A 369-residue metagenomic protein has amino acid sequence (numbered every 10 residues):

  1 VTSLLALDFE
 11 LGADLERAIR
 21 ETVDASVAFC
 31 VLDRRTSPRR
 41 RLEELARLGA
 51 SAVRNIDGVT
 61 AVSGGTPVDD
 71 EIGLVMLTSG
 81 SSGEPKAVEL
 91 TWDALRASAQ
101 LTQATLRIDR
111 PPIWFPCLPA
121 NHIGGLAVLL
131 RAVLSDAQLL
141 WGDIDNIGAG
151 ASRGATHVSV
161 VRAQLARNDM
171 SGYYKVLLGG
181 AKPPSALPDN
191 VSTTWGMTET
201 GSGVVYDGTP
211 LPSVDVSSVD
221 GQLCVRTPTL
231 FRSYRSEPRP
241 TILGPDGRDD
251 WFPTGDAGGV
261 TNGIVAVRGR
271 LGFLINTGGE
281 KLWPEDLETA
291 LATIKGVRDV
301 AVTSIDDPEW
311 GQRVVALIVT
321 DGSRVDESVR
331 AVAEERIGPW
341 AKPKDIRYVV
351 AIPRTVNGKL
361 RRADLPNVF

Functional and structural regions predicted by a protein language model:
V1-T36, P116-P119: Conserved AMP-binding/adenylate-forming
E10, A61-L77, R107-I113: Conserved pre-ATP/AMP-binding loop-to-beta segment of ANL
R39, R54-I72, E89, A97-A99: Flexible, low-complexity linker/hinge segments
A46-R54, K86-N168: AMP-binding/adenylate-forming
I72-A87, A181-K182, T198-E199: Conserved adenylation A10 loop of the ANL superfamily
H157-V160, Q164-P210, D215-S217, C224: Gly/Ser/Thr-rich phosphate-binding loop
P210, V219-D250, I264, R270 (+1 more regions): Conserved ATP/PPi-binding loop(s) of AMP-dependent carboxylate-activating enzymes
T227, D250, G255-A341, A351 (+2 more regions): AMP-binding/adenylate-forming catalytic core of the ANL superfamily
